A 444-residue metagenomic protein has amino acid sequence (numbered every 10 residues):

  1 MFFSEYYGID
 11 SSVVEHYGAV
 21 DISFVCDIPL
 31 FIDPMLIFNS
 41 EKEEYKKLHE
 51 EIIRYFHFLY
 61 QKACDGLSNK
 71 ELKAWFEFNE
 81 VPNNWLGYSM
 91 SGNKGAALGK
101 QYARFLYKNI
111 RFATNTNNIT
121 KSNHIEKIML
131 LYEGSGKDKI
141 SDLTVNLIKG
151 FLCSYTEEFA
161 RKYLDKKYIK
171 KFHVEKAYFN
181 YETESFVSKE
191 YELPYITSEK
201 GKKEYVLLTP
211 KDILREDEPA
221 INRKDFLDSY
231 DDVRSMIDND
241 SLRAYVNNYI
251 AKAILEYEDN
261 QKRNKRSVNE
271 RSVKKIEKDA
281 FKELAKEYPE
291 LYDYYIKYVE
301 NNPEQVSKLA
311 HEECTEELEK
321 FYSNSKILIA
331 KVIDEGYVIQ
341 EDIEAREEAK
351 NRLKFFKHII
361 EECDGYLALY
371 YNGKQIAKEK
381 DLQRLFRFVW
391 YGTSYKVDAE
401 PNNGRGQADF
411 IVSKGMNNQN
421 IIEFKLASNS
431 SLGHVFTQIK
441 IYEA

Functional and structural regions predicted by a protein language model:
M1-H173, E182: Long, contiguous, compositionally biased segments that the model treats as domain-scale units
M35, I411, K425: Anionic group-transfer/hydrolysis microenvironments
K167-Y168, F386, A444: Nucleic-acid nuclease catalytic cores
Y181-G392: The feature marks a conserved, polyanion-engaging helical scaffold used by nucleic-acid processing enzymes and innate
D398-N403: Short beta-strand
G406-A408: Short beta-strand or tight-loop elements that sit immediately N-terminal to catalytic metal-binding acidic residues
I411-I421: Active-site beta-strand-loop-beta-strand hairpin of nuclease catalytic cores that positions key catalytic residues
K425-A444: Catalytic cores of nucleic-acid endonucleases
